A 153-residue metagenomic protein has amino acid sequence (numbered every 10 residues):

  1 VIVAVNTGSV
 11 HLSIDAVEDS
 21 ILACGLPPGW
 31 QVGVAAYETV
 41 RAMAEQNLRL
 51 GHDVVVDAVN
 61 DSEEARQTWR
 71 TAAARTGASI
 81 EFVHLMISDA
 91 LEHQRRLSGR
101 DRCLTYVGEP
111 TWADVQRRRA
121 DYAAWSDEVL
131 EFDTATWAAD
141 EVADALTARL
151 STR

Functional and structural regions predicted by a protein language model:
V1-H52: Conserved substrate/cofactor phosphate-moiety recognition/catalytic segment in nucleotide-dependent phosphotransferases
S9, V54, I80-E81, V129: Hydrophobic anchor at the start of a short beta-strand that flanks the dinucleotide cofactor-binding loop
A16-E18, D61, M86-E92, T136-A138: Conserved nucleotide-binding/hydrolysis micro-motifs of P-loop NTPases
Q31-I80: Glycine-rich phosphate-binding loop used to anchor ATP phosphates in small-molecule kinases, encompassing both
A36, A65, H93, A138-V142: Hydrophobic alpha-helical packing elements
L48, L150-R153: Short, hydrophobic alpha-helical segments
T76-L97, F132: Conserved phosphate-donor/acceptor-positioning beta-strand/loop module used by diverse small-molecule
R100-A145, T152-R153: Small-molecule kinase domains that catalyze NTP-dependent phosphoryl transfer to phosphate-bearing small molecules
